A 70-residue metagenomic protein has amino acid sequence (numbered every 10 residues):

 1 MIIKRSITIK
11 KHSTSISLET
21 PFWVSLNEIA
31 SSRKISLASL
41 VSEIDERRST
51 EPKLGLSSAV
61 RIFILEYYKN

Functional and structural regions predicted by a protein language model:
M1-S17: Short Lys/Arg-rich basic patches
T14-W23, I35-L37: Short amphipathic alpha-helix starts
P21-R33, E43-T50: Surface-exposed, Lys/Arg-rich phosphate-binding patches that contact polyanionic backbones
A30, V41, I64-Y68: Amphipathic alpha-helical interface segments used for dimerization/assembly
S36-S39, G55: Alpha-helix N-cap and coil->helix boundary residues
E51-N70: C-terminal structural segments of small proteins and small subunits
